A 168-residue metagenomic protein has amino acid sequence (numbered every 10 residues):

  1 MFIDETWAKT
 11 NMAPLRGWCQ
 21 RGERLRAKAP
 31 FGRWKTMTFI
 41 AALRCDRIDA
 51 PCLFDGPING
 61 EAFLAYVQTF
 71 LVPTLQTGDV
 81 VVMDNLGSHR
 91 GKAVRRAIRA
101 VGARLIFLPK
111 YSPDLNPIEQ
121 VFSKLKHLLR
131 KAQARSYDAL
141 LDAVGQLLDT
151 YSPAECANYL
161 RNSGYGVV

Functional and structural regions predicted by a protein language model:
M1-V168: Short functional hotspots at interaction and active-site rims
